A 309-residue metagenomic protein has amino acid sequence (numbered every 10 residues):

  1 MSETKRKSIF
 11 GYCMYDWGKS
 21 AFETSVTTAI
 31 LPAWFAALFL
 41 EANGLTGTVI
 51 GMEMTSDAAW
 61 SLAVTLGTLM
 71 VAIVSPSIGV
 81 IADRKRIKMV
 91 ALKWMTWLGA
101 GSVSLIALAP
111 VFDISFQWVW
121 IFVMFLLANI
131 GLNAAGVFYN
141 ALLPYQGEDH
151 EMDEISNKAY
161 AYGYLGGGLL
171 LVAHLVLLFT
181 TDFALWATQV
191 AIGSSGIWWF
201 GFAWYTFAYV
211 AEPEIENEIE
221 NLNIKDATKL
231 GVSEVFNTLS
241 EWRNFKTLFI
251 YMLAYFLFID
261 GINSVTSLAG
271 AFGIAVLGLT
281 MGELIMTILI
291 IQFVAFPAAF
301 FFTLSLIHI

Functional and structural regions predicted by a protein language model:
S2-F10, P213-Y251: Juxtamembrane intracellular "pre-TM" segments in multi-pass secondary transporters
G11-T28, A63-V80, I87-G99, W120-F183 (+6 more regions): Substrate-agnostic recognition of the 12-TM MFS/MFS-like secondary transporter fold
V26-S56, S267-L284: Short amphipathic helix-loop junctions that connect adjacent transmembrane helices in Major Facilitator Superfamily/SLC
L40, A109-I114, L143, L178-D182 (+2 more regions): Short helix-capping/hinge motifs at transmembrane helix termini and TM-loop junctions
T96-S115: C-terminal ends and interior cores of transmembrane alpha-helices in multi-pass membrane transporters/permeases
S115-M124, I250-Y251: Short hydrophobic/alpha-helical segments at membrane-entry points of transmembrane helices in Major Facilitator
L239-P297: A single, central transmembrane helix in multi-pass transporters
I307-I309: Conserved small/polar residues in nucleotide/adenosyl-binding loops
